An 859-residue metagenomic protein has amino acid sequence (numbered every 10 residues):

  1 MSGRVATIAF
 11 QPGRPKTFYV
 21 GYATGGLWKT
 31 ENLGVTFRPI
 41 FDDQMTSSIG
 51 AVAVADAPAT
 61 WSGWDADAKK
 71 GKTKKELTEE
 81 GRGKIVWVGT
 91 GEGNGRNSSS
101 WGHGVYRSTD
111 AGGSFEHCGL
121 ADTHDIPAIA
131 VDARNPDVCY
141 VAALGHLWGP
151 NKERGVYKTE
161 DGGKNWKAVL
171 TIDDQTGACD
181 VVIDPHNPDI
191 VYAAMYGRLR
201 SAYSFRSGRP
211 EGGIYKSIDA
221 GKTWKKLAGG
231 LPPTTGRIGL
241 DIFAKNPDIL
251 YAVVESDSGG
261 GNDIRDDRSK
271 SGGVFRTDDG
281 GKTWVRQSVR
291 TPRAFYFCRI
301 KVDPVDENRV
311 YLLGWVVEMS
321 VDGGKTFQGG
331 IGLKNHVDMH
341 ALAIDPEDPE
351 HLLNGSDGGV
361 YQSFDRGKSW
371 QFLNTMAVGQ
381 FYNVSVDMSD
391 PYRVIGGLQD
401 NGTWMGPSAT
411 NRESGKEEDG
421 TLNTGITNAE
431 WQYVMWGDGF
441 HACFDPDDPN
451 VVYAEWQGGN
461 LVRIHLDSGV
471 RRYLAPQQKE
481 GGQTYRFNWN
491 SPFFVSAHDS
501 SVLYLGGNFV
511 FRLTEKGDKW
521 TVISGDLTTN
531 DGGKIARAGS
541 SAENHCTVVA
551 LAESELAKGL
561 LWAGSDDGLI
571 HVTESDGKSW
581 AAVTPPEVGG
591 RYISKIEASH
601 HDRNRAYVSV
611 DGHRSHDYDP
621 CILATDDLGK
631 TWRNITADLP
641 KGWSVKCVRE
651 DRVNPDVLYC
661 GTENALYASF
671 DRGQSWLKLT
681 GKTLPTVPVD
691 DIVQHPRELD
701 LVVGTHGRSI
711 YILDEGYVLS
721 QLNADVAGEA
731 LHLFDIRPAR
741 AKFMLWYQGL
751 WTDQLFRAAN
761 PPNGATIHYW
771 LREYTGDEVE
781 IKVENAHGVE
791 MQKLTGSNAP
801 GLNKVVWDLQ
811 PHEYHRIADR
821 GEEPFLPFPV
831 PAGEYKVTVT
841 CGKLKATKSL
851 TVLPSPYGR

Functional and structural regions predicted by a protein language model:
M1-F756, P762-A765, W770-Y774: Beta-propeller blade termini and top-face loops
V378, T686, A799-P800, P831-A832: Surface-exposed loops/turns
V462-I464, I767-H768, T775-K793, K836-T838: Beta-strand-rich binding/interaction modules
G764-H768, L802-K804, K845-T847: Intrinsic-disorder/low-complexity, polar/charged segments enriched in Ser/Thr/Lys/Arg/Asp/Glu/Gln
E790-F828: Glycine-centered tight-turn motifs at strand-turn-strand junctions
E813-I817, T840-K848: Short acidic/polar inter-strand loop motif in beta-rich domains
S849-Y857: Short beta-strand edge segments in extracellular beta-sheet folds
